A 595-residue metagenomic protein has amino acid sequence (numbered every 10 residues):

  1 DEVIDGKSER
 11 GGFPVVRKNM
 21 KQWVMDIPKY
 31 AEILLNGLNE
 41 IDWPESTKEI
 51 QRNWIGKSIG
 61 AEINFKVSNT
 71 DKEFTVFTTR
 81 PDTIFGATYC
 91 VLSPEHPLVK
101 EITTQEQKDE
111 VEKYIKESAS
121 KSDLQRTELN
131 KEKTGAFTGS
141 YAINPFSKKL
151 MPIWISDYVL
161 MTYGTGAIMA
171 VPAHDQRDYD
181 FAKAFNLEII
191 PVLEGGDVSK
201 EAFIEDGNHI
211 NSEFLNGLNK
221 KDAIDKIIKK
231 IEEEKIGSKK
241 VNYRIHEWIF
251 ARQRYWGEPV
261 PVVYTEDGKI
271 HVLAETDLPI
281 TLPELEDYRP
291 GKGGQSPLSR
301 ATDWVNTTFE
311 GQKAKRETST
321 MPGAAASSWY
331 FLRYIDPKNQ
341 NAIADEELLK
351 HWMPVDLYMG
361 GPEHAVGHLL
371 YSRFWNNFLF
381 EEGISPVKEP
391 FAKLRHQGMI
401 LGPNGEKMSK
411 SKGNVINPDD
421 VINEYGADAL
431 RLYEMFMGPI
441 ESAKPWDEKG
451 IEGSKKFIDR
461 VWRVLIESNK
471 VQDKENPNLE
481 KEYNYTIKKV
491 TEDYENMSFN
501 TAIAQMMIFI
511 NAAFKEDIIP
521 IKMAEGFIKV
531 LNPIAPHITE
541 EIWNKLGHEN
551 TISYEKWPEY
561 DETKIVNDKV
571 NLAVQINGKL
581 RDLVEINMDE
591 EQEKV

Functional and structural regions predicted by a protein language model:
D1-F74, P81, A167-D277, E286 (+9 more regions): Residue patterns forming the tRNA-binding/recognition surfaces of aminoacyl-tRNA synthetases and related DALR
D1-I189, E194, G291-E310, I534-V584 (+1 more regions): NTP-handling and nucleic-acid-processing catalytic cores
I33, T47-R52, T78-A202, D206 (+6 more regions): Structured ligand/cofactor/substrate-binding pocket environments in proteins
S156-D157, T276, I335, G413 (+1 more regions): Residue-level structural signal for beta-strand termini and adjacent loop
D206-I210, P337-D356, I487: Residues forming anionic-ligand binding surfaces in small-molecule and nucleic-acid pockets of primarily soluble enzymes
K239-G268, I384, D420-E585: Helix-rich, typically C-terminal accessory recognition domains appended to large enzymatic cores
L278-I335, K350: Short, functional "switch" segments adjacent to catalytic/cofactor/reactive centers
